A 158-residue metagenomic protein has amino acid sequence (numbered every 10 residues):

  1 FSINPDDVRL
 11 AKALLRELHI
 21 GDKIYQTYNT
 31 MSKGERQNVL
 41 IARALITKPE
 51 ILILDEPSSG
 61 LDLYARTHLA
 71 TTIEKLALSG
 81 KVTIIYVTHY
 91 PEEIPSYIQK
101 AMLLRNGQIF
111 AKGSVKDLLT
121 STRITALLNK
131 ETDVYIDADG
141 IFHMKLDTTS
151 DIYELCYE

Functional and structural regions predicted by a protein language model:
L14-N29: Conserved ABC nucleotide-binding domain
I41-A42: Hydrophobic anchor residue at the start of the ABC signature
K48: Conserved catalytic motifs of ABC-family nucleotide-binding domains
L52-D55: Catalytic Walker B motif of ABC-type/P-loop ATPase nucleotide-binding domains
T88-H89: H-loop/switch region of ABC-family ATPase nucleotide-binding domains
L128-E158: ABC ATPase nucleotide-binding domains
